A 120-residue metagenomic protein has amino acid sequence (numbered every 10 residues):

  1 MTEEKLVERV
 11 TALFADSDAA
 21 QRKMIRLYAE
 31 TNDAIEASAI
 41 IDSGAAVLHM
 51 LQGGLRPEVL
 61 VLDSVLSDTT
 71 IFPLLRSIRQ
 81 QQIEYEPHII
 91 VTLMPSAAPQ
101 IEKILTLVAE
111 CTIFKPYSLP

Functional and structural regions predicted by a protein language model:
E8-Q21, I25-A29, L60-V61: Conserved acidic segment of CheY-like receiver
I40-V59: Acidic, metal-coordinating helix/loop segments flanking the phosphotransfer/catalytic sites of two-component signaling
S43, T70-P73: Acidic catalytic/metal-coordinating carboxylates
L60, Y85-A98, A109: A short, hydrophobic beta-strand element within the central beta-sheet of small alpha/beta folds
F72-P73, P95-T112: Alpha4 helix (beta4-alpha4-beta5 surface) of REC/receiver domains from two-component response regulators
F72-Y85: Short amphipathic alpha-helix used as the core "switch/output" element in two-component signaling
K115: A Lys-centered signature of the CheY-like receiver
S118: Receiver (REC) domain switch/active-site region of two-component response regulators
